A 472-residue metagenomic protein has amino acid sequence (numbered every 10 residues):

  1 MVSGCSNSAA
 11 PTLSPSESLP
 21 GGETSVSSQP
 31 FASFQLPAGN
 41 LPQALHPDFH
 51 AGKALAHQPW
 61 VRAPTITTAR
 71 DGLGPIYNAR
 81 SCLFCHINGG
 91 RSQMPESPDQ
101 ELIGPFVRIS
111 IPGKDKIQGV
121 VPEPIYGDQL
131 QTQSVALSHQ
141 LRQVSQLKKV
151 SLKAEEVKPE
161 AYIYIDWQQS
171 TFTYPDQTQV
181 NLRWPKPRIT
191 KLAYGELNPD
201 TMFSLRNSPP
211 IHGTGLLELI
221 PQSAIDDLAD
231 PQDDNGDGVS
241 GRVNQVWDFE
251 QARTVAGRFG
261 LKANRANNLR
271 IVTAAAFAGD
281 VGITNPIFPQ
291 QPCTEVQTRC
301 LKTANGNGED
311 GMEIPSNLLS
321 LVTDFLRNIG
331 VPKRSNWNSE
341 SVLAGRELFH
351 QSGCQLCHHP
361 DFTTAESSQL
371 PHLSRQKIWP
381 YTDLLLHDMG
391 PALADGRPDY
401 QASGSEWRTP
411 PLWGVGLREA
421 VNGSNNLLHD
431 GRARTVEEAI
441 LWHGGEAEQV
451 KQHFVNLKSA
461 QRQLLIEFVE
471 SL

Functional and structural regions predicted by a protein language model:
C5-L472: Periplasmic c-type cytochrome electron-transfer domains
